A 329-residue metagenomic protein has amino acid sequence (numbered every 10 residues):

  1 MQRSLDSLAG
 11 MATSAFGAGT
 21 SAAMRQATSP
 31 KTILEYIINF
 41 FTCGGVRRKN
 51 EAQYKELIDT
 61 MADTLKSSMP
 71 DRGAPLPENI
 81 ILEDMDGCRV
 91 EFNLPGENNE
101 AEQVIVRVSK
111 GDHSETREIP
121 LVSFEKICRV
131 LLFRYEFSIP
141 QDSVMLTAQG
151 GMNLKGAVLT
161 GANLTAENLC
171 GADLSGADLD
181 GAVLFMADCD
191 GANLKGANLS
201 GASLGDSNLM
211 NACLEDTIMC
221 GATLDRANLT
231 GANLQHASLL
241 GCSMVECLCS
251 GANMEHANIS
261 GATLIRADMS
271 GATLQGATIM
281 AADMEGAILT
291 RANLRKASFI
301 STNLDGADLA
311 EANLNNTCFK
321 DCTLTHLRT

Functional and structural regions predicted by a protein language model:
M1-C43: Non-Sec secretion/translocation targeting segments of pathogen effectors
A9, L34, I38, T42 (+4 more regions): Residue-level detector of alpha-helical secondary structure
A12, Y36-I37, C88, R295 (+1 more regions): N-terminal leader/targeting signatures
G44-R48: Noncatalytic N-terminal accessory/assembly modules of large enzymes
N50-Q103, R107-S109: Short linear elements at protein peripheries
R89-N153: N-terminal capping/linker segments that flank leucine-rich repeat
F137-T329: Tandem repeat scaffolds
